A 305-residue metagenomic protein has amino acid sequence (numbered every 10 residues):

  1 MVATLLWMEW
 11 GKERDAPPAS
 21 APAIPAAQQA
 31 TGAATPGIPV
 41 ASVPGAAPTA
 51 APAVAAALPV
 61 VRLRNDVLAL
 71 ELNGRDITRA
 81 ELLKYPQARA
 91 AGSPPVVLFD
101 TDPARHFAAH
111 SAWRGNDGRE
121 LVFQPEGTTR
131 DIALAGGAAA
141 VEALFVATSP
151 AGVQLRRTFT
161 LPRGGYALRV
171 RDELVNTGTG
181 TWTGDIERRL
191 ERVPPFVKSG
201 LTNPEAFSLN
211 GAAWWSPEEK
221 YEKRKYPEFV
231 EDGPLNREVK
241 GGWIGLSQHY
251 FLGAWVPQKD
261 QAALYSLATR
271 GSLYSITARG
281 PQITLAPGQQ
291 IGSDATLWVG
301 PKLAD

Functional and structural regions predicted by a protein language model:
M1-Q29: Subset of Sec-pathway N-terminal targeting signals
W10, R14, A51-A56, L63 (+1 more regions): Generic low-polarity alpha-helical segments
E13-A19, G32, R105-A109, E238: Short amphipathic alpha-helical "recognition" segments used for binding
S20-P44: Short extracytoplasmic/periplasmic juxtamembrane "stem" segments immediately C-terminal to an N-terminal membrane anchor
P25-Q28, P52-A53, I132-A135, T148: Aromatic/His-enriched, Gly/Pro-containing loop or helix-boundary segments that lie immediately adjacent to catalytic
G37-N73: Intrinsic low-complexity, intrinsically disordered segments
V60-D305: Soluble non-transmembrane domains of integral membrane proteins
